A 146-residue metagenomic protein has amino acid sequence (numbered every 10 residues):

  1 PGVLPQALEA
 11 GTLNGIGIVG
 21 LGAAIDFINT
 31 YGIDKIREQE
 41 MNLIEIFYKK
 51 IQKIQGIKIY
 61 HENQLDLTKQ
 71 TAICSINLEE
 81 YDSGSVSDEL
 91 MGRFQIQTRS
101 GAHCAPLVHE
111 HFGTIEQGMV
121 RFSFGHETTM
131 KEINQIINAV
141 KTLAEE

Functional and structural regions predicted by a protein language model:
P1-E146: Pyridoxal 5′-phosphate
